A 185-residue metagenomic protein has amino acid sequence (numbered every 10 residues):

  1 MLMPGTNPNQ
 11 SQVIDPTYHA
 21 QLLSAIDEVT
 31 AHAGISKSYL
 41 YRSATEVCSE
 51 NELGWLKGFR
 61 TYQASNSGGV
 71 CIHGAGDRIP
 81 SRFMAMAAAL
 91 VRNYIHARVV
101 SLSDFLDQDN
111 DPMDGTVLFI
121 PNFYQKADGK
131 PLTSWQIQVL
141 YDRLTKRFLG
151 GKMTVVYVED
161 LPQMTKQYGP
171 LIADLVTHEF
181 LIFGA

Functional and structural regions predicted by a protein language model:
M1-S65: A short, basic N-terminal segment
L2-I14, Q125-A185: Replace "adjacent to P-loop NTPase cores in ATP/GTP-dependent enzymes" with "adjacent to NTP-binding cores
H32-G34, M113-L118, T145: A broad, low-specificity signal for short, low-complexity segments enriched in glycine/proline and polar/charged
S38-M113: Conserved P-loop
S67-G68, I95-H96, D114-V117, F148-Y157: Loop/turn-to-beta-strand initiation segments
I79-M86, F119, Q136-R143: Amphipathic alpha-helical interface surfaces
L90-R92, V117-F119, D174-V176: Short, low-complexity, polar/charged sequence segments that are solvent-exposed and flexible
V100-F105, N110-Q136, V158: Conserved P-loop NTPase "ATPase switch" module shared by AAA+ and STAND
